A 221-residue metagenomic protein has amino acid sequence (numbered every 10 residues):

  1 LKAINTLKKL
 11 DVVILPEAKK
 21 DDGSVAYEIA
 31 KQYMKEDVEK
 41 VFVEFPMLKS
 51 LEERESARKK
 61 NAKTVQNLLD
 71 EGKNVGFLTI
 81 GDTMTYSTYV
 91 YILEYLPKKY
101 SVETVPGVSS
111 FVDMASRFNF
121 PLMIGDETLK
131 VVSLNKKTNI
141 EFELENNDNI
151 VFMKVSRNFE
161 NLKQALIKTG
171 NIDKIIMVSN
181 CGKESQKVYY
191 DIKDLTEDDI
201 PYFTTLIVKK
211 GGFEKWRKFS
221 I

Functional and structural regions predicted by a protein language model:
K2-Y100, Y189, T204-T205, K209-W216: Class I S-adenosyl-L-methionine
N5-K9, L69-E71, G125, E143-N147 (+1 more regions): Flexible, charged surface loops at secondary-structure boundaries
L15, F42, F77-T79, T104-G107 (+3 more regions): General beta-strand structural signal in soluble alpha/beta enzymes
P46-L51, F111, K137-N139, K183-S185: A short acidic, often aromatic-flanked loop/helix-cap motif at beta-alpha or helix-coil junctions that lines enzyme
E53-K63, F118-F120, L144-N147, V188-L195: Short, surface-exposed amphipathic charged segments that create phosphate/polyanion-binding patches used for binding
K60-L68, P121-S133, D194-T205: A polyampholytic, Gly/Pro-enriched intrinsically disordered region
M84-N146, E197, G211-E214: Class I SAM-dependent methyltransferase SAM-binding "motif I" and its flanking Rossmann-like core
L144-I221: A contiguous loop/helix-start segment that scaffolds small-molecule binding in enzyme catalytic cores
